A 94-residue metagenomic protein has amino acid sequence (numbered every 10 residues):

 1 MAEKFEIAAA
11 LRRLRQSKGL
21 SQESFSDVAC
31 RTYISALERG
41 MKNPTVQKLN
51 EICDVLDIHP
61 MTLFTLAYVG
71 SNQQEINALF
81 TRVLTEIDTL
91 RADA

Functional and structural regions predicted by a protein language model:
M1-S17: A short, Lys/Arg-rich alpha-helix, primarily the initiator
L11, Q22, R31, V46-L49: Helix-turn-helix DNA-binding elements, focusing on the entry/boundary residues of the two helices that contact DNA
R15, S26, C53: The alpha-helix within a helix-turn-helix
G19-R39: Short alpha-helical DNA-recognition segment
G40-D54: Short, basic-rich loop-to-helix N-cap that marks the start of a DNA-contacting helix
N50-S71: A contiguous, mid-protein "functional segment" used to position or interact with cofactors/ions or partner subunits
T65-A94: Short, charged recognition helix plus adjacent turn of helix-turn-helix-like nucleic-acid-binding domains
